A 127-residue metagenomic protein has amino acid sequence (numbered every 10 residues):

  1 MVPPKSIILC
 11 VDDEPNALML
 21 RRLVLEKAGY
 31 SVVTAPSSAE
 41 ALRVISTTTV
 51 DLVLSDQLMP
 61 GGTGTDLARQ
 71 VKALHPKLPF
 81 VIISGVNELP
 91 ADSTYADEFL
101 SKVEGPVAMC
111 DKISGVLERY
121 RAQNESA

Functional and structural regions predicted by a protein language model:
M1-I7, G105-A127: Non-catalytic signal-transmission and effector/linker regions of two-component phosphorelay proteins
K5-N16, R21-L25, V53: Conserved acidic segment of CheY-like receiver
L18, P60-G61: The feature encodes the CheY-like receiver
G29-P36, V44: Short hydrophobic/Thr-rich beta-strand motif most characteristic of the beta2 strand and flanking loop of CheY-like
P36-E40, T63-D66: Acidic catalytic/metal-coordinating carboxylates
R43, T65-P76: Short amphipathic alpha-helix used as the core "switch/output" element in two-component signaling
D56: Active-site residues of response regulator receiver
I83-S84: Hydrophobic/aromatic residues positioned on beta-strands within the core alpha/beta folds
